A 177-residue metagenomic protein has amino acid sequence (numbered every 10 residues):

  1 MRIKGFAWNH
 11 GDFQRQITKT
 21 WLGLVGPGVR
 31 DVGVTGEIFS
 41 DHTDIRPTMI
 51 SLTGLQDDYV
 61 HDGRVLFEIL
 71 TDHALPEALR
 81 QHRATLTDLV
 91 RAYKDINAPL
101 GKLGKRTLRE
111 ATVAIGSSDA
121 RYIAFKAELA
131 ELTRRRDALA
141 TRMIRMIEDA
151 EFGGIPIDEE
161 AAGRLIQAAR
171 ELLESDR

Functional and structural regions predicted by a protein language model:
M1-R177: Membrane-interface soluble catalytic domains
